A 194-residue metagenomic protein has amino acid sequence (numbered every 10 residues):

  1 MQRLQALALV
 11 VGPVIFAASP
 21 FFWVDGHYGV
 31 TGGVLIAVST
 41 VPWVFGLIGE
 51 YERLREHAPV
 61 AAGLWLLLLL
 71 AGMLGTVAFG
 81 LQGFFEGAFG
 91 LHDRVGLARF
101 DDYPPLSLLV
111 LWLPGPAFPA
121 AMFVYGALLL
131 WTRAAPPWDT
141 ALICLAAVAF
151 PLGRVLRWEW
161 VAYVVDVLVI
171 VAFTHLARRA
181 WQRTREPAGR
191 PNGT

Functional and structural regions predicted by a protein language model:
M1-T194: Hydrophobic, aromatic-enriched alpha-helical segments typical of multi-pass transmembrane helices
